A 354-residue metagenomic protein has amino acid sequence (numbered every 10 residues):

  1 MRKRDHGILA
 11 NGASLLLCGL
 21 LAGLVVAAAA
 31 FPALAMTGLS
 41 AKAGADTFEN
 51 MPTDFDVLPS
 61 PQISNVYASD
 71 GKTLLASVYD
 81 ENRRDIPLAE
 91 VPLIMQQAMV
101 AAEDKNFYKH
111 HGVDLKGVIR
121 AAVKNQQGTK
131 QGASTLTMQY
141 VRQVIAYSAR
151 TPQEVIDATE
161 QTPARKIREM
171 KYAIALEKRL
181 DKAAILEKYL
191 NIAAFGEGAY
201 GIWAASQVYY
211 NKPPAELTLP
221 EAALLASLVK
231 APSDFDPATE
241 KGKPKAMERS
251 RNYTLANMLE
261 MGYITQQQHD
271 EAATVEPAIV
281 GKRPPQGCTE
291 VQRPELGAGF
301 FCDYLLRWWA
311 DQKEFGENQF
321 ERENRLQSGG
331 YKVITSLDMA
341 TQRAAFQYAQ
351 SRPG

Functional and structural regions predicted by a protein language model:
M1-N65, T73: N-terminal type II signal-anchor transmembrane helix that functions as the membrane-insertion/stop-transfer segment
R2, S14-A29, P92, P163-R165 (+3 more regions): Extended, non-catalytic substrate-recognition/exosite surfaces adjacent to catalytic cores, especially in enzymes
A10-N11, L16, G38-E49, T53-F55 (+7 more regions): Mixed-charge, polar/low-complexity N-terminal
F31-T37, D54-V57, V66-A68, I192-A194 (+2 more regions): A generic short-segment signal for beta-strand/edge and adjacent turn/coil regions
L39-N82, A89, G281-Q292, A298 (+3 more regions): Extracytoplasmic low-complexity, Pro/Thr/Ser/Ala/Gly-rich segments that lie immediately after a secretion/anchoring
A43-P61, T218, A340-G354: Beta-lactamase-like hydrolase cores
S60-T265, R322: Peptidoglycan glycan-strand catalytic modules in the bacterial/periplasmic cell-wall system
